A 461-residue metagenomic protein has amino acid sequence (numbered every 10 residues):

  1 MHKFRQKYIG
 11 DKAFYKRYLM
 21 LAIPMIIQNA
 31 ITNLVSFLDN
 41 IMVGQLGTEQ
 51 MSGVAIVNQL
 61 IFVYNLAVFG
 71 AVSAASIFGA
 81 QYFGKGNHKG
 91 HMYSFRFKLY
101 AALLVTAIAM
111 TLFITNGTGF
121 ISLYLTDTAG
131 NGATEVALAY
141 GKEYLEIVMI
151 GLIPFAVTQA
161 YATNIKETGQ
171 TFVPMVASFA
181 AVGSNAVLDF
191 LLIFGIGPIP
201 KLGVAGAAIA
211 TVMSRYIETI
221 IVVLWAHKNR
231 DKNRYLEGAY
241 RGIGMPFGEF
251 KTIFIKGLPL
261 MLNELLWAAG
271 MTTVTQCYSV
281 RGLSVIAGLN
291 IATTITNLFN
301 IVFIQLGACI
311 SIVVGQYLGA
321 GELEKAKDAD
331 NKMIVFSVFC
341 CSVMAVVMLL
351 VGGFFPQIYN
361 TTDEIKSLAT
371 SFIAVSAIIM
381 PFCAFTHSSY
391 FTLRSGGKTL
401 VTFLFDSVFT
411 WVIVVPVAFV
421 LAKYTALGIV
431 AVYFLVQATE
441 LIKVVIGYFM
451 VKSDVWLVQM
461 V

Functional and structural regions predicted by a protein language model:
M1-A22, G79-G151, I199-L258, V314-I379 (+1 more regions): Short alpha-helical transmembrane segments in multi-pass integral membrane proteins
M20-D39, I147, A181, S214-E218 (+4 more regions): Transmembrane helical elements of multi-pass membrane transporters/channels
M25, N29, I41, N58 (+17 more regions): Transmembrane alpha-helix boundary and packing residues in multipass membrane permease domains and related
I26, A30, L34, L38 (+18 more regions): Generic alpha-helical transmembrane segments of integral inner-membrane proteins, especially permease/transport modules
A30, L34-S52, I121-E135, L191-L202 (+5 more regions): Helix-terminus/linker motif at the lipid-water interface of multi-pass membrane proteins
T48-Q59, G141, L145, A208 (+3 more regions): Small-residue hotspots at the loop-to-helix junctions and early N-terminal turns of transmembrane alpha-helices
M51-I114, F155-P174, I286-G352, C383-F405: Small-residue-rich hydrophobic transmembrane alpha-helices
V72, S76, I147-K166, P174-N185 (+6 more regions): Short runs within selected transmembrane alpha-helices of multi-pass transporters and secretion channels
